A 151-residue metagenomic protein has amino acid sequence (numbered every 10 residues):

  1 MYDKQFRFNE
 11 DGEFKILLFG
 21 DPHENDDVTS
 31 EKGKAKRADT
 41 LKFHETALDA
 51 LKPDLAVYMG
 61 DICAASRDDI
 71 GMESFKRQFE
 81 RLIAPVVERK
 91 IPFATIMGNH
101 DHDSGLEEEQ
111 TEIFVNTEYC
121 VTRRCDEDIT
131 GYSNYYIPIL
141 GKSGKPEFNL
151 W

Functional and structural regions predicted by a protein language model:
M1-K76: N-terminal active-site segment of His-dependent metallophosphoesterases
Y2-F8, R77-W151: Extended active-site neighborhood of metal-dependent phosphoesterases/phosphodiesterases
